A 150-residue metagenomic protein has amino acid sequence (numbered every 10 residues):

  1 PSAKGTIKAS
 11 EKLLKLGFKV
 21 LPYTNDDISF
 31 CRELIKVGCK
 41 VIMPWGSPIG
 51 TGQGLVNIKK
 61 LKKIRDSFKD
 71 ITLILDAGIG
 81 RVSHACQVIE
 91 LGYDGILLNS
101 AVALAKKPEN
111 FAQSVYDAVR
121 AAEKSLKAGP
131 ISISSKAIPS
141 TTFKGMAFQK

Functional and structural regions predicted by a protein language model:
P1-K150: Alpha/beta enzyme core
